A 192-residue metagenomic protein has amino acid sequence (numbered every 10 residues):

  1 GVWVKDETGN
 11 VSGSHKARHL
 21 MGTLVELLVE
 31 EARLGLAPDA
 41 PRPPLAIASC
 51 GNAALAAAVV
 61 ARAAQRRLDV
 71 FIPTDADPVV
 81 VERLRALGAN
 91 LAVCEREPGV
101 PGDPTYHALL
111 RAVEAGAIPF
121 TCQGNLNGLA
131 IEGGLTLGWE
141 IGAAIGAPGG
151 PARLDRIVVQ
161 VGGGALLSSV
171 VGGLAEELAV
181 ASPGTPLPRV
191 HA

Functional and structural regions predicted by a protein language model:
G1-A192: PLP-dependent amino-acid enzyme catalytic core
